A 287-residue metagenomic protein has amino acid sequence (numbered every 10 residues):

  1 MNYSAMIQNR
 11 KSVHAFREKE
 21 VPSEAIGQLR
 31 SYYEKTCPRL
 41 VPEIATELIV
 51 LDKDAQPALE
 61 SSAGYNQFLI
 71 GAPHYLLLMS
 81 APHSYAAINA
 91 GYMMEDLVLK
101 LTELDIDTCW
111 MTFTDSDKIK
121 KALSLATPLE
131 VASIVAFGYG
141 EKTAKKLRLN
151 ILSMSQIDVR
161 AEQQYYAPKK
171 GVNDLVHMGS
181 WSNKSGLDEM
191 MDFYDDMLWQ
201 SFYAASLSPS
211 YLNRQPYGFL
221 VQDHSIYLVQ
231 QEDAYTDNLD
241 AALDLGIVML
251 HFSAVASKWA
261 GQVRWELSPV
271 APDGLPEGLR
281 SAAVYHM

Functional and structural regions predicted by a protein language model:
M1-M287: Acidic, surface-exposed loops and disordered segments
